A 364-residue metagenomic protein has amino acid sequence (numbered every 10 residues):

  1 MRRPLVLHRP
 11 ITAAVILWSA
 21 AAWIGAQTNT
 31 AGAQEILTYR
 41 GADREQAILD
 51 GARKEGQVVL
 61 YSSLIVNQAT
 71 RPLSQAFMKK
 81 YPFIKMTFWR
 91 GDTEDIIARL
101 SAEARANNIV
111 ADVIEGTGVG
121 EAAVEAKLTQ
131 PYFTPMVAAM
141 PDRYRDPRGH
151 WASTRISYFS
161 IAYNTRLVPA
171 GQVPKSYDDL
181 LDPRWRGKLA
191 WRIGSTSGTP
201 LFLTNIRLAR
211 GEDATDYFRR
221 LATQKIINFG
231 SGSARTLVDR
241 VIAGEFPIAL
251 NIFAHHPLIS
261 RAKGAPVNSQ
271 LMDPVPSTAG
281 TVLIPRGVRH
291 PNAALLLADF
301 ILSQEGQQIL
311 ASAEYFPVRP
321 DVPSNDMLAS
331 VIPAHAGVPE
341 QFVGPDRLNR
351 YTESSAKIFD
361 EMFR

Functional and structural regions predicted by a protein language model:
Q34-E45, R53-P72, G194-S197, G280: Extracytoplasmic "Venus flytrap"
V59-Q75, M86-A104, N108-E245: Extracytoplasmic ligand-binding site segments that recognize negatively charged/polar headgroups
L73, Y217, R289-I301, I309-S312: Short amphipathic alpha-helical coupling segments at ligand-binding clamshell hinges and other catalytic/signaling
G120-V124, P247-P266: A ligand-binding cleft/hinge motif common to bilobed small-molecule-binding domains
D142-R143, I156-F159, F218-Q224, N228-S231 (+3 more regions): Periplasmic-binding protein-like
S160-L167, T204-L208, T278-A293, I309-L310: A bilobed periplasmic-binding-protein/Venus flytrap-type ligand-binding module shared by bacterial periplasmic
W185-G194, I301-S324: Periplasmic-binding protein-like
S324-R364: Extracellular/periplasmic bilobal clamshell ligand-binding domains
